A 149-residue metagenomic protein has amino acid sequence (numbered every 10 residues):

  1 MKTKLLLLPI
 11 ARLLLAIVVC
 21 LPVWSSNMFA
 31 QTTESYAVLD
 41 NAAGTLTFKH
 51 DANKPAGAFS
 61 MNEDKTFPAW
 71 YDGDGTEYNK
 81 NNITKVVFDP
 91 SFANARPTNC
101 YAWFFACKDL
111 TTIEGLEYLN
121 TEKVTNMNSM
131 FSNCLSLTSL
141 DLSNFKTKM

Functional and structural regions predicted by a protein language model:
M1-T32: Bacterial Sec-dependent N-terminal signal peptides
Q31-M149: Negatively charged
